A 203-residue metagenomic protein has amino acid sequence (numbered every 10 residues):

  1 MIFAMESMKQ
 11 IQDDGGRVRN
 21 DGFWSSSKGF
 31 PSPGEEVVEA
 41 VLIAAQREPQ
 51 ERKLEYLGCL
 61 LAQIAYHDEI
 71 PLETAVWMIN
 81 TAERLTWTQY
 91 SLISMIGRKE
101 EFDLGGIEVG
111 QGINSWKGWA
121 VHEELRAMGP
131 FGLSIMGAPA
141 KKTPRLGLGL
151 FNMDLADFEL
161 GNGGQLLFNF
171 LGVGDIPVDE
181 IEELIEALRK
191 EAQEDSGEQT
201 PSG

Functional and structural regions predicted by a protein language model:
M1-A65: Charge-rich, amphipathic alpha-helical segments
I43-G203: Long, helix-rich, hydrophobic modules that act as membrane-proximal anchors or helical bundle/coiled-coil regulators
